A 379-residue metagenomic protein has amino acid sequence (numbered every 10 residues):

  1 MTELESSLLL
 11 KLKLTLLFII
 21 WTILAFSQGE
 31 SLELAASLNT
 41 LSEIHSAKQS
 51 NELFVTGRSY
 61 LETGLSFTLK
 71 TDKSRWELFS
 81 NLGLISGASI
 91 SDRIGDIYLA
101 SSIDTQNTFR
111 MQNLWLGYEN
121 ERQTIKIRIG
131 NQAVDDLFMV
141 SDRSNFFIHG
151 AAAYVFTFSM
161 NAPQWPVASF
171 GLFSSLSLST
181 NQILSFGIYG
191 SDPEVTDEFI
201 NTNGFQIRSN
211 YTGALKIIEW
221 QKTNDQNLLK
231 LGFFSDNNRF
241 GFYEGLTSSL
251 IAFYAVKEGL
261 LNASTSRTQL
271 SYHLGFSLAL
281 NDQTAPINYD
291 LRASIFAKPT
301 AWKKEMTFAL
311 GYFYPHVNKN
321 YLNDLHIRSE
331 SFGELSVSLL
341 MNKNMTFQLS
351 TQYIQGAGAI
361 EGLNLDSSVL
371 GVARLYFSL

Functional and structural regions predicted by a protein language model:
E30, K73-L78, Q123-I127, N181-F186 (+4 more regions): Repeated loop/turn-to-beta-strand initiation elements of outer-membrane beta-barrel proteins
L34-S42, L78-L84, I127-N131, F186-G190 (+6 more regions): Transmembrane beta-barrel strands of outer-membrane/channel proteins
I44-S46, N51-S59, K73-N113, N120 (+1 more regions): Surface-exposed loop and membrane-interface regions of Gram-negative outer-membrane beta-barrel proteins
S59-L65, F109-L116, A168-S174, A214-I218 (+6 more regions): Hydrophobic, lipid-facing positions within transmembrane beta-strands of outer-membrane proteins
L65-T71, Y118-N120, N131, L176-L178 (+5 more regions): Residue-level signature of outer-membrane beta-barrel architecture
I90-W115, Q123-A214: Surface-exposed coil loops of outer-membrane beta-barrel proteins
L184-G187, Q221-N320: Detector for outer-membrane/organellar transmembrane beta-barrel domains, recognizing the amphipathic beta-strand
L365-L379: Outer-membrane beta-barrel "beta-signal"
